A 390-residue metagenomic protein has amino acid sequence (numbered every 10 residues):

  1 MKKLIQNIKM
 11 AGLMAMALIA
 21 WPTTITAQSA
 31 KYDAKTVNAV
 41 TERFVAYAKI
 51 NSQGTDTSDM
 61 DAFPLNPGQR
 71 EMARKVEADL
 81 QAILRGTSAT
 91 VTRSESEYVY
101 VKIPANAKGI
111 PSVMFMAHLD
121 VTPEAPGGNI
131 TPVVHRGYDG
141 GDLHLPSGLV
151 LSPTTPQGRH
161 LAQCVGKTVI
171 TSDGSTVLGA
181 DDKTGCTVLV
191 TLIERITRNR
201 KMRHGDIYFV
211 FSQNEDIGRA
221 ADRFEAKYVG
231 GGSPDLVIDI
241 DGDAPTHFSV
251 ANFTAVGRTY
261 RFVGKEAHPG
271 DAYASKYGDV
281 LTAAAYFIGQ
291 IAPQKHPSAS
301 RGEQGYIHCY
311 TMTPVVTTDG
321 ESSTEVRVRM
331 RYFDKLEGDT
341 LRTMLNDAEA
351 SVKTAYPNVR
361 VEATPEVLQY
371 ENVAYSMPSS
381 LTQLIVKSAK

Functional and structural regions predicted by a protein language model:
K2-G12: Bacterial N-terminal signal peptides that target proteins for export
L18-T26: C-terminal segment of classical bacterial N-terminal signal peptides
Q28-T168: Acidic/His- and Gly-rich active-site-bordering loop/insert found across diverse amide/peptide-bond hydrolases
V76, L80, V188-I196, A284-I288: Buried hydrophobic packing segments
L161-F253, A299-T318, V326-F333: Acidic/histidine-rich catalytic neighborhood of metal-dependent amide-processing enzymes
T176, E266-P269, Y273, M330-G338: A generic structural motif
D239-A267, A272, L281-T282: Phosphate/diphosphate-binding glycine-rich loops and adjacent basic-rich segments that engage nucleotide
D279-K390: Metal-dependent amide/peptide-bond hydrolase catalytic core, centered on the "pita-bread" metallohydrolase fold
